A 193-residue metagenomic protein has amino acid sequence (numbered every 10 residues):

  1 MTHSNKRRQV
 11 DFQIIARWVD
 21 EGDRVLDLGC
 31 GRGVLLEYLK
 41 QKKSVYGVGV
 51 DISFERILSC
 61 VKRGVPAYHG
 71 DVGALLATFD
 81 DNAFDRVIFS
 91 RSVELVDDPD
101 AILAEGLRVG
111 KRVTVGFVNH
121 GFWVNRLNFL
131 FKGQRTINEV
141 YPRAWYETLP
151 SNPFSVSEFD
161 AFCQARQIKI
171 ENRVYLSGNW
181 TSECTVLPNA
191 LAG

Functional and structural regions predicted by a protein language model:
K6-G22: Conserved alpha-helix/loop element of class I SAM-dependent methyltransferases that forms part of the SAM/SAH-binding
G29-G31: Class I SAM-dependent methyltransferase "Motif I" SAM/SAH-binding loop
G33-E37: Glycine-rich SAM-binding Motif I of class I
Y38-L75: Class I SAM-dependent methyltransferase SAM/SAH-binding core
L75-D81: Short conserved loop adjoining the S-adenosyl-L-methionine
R86-D97: A short SAM/SAH-binding and catalytic strip from SAM-dependent methyltransferases
D100-E105, R112-G193: S-adenosyl-L-methionine-dependent methyltransferase catalytic module, highlighting the catalytic core
